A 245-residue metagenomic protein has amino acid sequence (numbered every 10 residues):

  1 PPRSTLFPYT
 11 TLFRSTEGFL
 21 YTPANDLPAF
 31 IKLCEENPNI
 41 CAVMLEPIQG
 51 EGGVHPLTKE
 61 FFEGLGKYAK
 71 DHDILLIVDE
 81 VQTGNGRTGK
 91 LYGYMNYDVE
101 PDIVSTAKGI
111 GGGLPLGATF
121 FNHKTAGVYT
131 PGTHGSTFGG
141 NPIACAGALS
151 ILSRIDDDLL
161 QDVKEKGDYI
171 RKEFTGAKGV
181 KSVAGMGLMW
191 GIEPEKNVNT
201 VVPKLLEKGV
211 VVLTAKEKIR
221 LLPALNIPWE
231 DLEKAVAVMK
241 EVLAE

Functional and structural regions predicted by a protein language model:
P1-T5: Short, exposed "boundary/linker" segments that immediately precede the start of a downstream structural module
P8-E245: Conserved N-terminal phosphate-binding loop of PLP-dependent enzymes in the Aspartate aminotransferase
